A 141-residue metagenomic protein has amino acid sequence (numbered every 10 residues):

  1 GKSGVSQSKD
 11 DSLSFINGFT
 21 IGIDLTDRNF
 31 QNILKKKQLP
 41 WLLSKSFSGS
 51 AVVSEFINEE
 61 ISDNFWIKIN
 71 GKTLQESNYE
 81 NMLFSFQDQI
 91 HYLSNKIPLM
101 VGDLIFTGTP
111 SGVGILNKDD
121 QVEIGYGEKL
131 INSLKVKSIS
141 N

Functional and structural regions predicted by a protein language model:
G1-L104, G112-N141: Catalytic-core "active-site belt" of small-molecule-metabolizing enzymes, emphasizing His/Asp/Glu-rich regions
